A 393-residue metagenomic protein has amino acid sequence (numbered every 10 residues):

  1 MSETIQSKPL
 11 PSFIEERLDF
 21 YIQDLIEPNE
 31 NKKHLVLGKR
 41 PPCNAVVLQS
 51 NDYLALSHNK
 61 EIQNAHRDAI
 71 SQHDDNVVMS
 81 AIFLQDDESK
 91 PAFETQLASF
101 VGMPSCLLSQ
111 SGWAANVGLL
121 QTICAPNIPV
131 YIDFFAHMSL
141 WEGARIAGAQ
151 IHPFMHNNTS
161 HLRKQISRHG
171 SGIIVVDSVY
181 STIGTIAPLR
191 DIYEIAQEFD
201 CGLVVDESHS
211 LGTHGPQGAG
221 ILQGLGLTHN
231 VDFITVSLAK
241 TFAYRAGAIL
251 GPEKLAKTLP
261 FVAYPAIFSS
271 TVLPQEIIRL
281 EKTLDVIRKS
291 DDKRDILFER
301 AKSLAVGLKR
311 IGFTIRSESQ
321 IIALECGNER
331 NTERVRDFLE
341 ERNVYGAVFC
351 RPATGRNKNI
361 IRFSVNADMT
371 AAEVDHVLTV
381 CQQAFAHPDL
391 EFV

Functional and structural regions predicted by a protein language model:
L10-N76, G170, C201: N-terminal "arm"/small-domain region of PLP-dependent enzymes with the aminotransferase-like
D52, H152, H156-V205: Active-site phosphate-binding strand-loop segment of PLP-dependent enzymes
L56, K60, N64, D68 (+5 more regions): PLP-dependent enzyme catalytic core of the Aspartate aminotransferase-like
N64-S111, A301: Conserved N-terminal alpha-helix of the aminotransferase class I/II PLP-enzyme fold
L119-M138: Conserved PLP-anchoring active-site segment centered on the Schiff-base-forming lysine
Q223-T258: Active-site PLP attachment segment
T271-S290, I296, R300-K302: Structural motif of enzymes handling amino- and sulfur-group chemistry
D295-K302, K309-N343, V365-A367: Conserved PLP-binding catalytic core of the aspartate aminotransferase-like
